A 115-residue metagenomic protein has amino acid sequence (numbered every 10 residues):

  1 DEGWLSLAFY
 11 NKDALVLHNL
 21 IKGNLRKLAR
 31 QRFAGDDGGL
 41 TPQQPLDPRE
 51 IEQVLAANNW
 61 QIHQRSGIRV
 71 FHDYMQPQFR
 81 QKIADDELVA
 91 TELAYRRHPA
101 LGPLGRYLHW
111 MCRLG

Functional and structural regions predicted by a protein language model:
D1-G3, I51-Q61, L114: A structural motif corresponding to the C-terminal end of an alpha-helix and its immediate exit/capping segment
E2-Q31: Conserved class I S-adenosyl-L-methionine
R26, P48-I51, A90-A94: Short amphipathic alpha-helical surface micro-motifs
A29-R32, E87-V89: A short C-terminal helix-loop "cap" of Rossmann-like NAD(P)-dependent dehydrogenase/epimerase domains
A34-E50: Acceptor-substrate binding/catalytic loop of class I
L46-P48, E52, W60-F71: Conserved S-adenosyl-L-methionine
Q64-G115: A C-terminal cap/extension of S-adenosyl-L-methionine-dependent methyltransferases that defines the acceptor-substrate
